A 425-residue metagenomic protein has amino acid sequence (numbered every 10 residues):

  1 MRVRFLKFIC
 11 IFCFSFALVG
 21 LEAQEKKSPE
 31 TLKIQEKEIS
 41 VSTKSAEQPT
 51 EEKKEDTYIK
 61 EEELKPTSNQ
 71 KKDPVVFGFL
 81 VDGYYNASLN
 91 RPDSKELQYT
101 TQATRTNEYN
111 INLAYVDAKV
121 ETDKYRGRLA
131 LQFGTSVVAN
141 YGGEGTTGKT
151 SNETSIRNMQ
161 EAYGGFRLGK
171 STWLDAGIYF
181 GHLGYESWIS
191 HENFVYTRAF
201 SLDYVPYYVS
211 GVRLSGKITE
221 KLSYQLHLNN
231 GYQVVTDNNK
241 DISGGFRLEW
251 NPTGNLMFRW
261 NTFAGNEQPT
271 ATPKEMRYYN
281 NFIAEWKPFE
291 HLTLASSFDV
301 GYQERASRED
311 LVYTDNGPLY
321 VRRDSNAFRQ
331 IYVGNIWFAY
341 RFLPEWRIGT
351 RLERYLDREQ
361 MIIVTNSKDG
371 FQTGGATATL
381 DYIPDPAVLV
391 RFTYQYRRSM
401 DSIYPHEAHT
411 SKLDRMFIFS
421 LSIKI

Functional and structural regions predicted by a protein language model:
I9-A17: Bacterial N-terminal signal peptides
L21-P92: N-terminal periplasmic/intermembrane-space "pro-region" immediately following the signal or transit peptide
K72, E121-Y125, G169-S171, G181 (+5 more regions): Outer-membrane beta-barrel channels and translocator barrels
F79, N107, I111-V120, E161-F166 (+9 more regions): Residues on the lipid-exposed face of transmembrane beta-strands in outer-membrane beta-barrel proteins
F79-A87, L129-F133, A176-I178, L226-N230 (+4 more regions): Transmembrane beta-barrel strands of outer-membrane/channel proteins
S88-E108, V137-E161, L168-W250, R259-N266 (+2 more regions): Surface-exposed coil loops of outer-membrane beta-barrel proteins
T100-A103, N140, T147-S155, L256-T262 (+1 more regions): Outer-membrane beta-barrel pore domains
A103-S136: Glycine- and aromatic-enriched membrane insertion/assembly motifs of diderm outer-membrane and organelle channel
